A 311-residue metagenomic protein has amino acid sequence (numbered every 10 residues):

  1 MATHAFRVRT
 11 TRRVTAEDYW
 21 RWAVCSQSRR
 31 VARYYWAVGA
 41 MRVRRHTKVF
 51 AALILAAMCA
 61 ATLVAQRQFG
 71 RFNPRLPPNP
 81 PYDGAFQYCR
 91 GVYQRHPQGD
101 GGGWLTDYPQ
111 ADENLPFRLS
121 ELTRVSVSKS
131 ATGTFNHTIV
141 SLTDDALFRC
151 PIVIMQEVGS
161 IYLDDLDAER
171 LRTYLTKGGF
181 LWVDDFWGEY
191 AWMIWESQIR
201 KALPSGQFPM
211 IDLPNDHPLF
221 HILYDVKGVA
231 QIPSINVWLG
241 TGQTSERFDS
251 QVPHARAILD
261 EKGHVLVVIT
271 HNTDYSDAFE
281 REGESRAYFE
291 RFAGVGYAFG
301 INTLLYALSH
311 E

Functional and structural regions predicted by a protein language model:
R12, E17, A32-R33, H46 (+1 more regions): Short, low-complexity intrinsically disordered segments enriched in A/P/G/S/L with frequent Arg, especially at protein
W20-W22, W36: Tryptophan (W) side chains
A51-A60: Bacterial N-terminal signal peptides
A65-I152, Q156-G159, D274-D277, R281-E311: Aromatic-Pro/Gly-enriched surface loop or interdomain linker that acts as a lid/target-recognition segment
Q68-G70, H96-G99, W192-R281, F289-F292 (+1 more regions): An acidic, glycine-rich "communication" segment
N79-G84, D144-R149, Y174-T176, P204 (+1 more regions): Extracellular/periplasmic catalytic domains that process cell-envelope and extracellular macromolecules
Y88, L147-M193: Short alpha-beta junction capping motif
